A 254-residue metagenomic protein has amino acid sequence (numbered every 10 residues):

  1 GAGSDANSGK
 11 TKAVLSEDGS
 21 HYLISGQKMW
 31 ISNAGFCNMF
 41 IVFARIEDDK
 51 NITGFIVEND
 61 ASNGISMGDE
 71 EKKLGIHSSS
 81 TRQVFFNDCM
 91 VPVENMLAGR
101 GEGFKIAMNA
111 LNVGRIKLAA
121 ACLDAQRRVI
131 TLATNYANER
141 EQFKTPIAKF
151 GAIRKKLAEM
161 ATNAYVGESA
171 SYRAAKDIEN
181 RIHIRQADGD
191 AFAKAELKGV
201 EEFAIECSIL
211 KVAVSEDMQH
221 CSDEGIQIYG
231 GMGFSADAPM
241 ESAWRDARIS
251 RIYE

Functional and structural regions predicted by a protein language model:
G1-S4, W30-N33, R45-I46, K73-S80: Short Gly/Pro-enriched turn/cap motifs at secondary-structure boundaries
A2, M29-G35, V113, I249-Y253: Glycine-rich phosphate/pyrophosphate-binding beta-alpha loops
S8-K10, Q27-M29, G68-K72: Short beta-alpha junctions and helix-cap segments that line functional grooves
T11-L15: A structural signal for short hydrophobic beta-strand segments in well-ordered beta-sheet cores
S20-S66: A short core secondary-structure module
S66-E168, F203, C207-S208, R248-E254: Glycine-rich beta->alpha junctions and the first turn(s) of the following alpha-helix
I106-N109, E196, C221, G231-E254: Glycine-rich phosphate/cofactor-binding loops in nucleotide/flavin-utilizing enzymes
Q142, Y165-A213, I226-Y229: C-terminal helix-coil-helix/basic helical segment that borders enzyme active sites and/or dimer interfaces and provides
